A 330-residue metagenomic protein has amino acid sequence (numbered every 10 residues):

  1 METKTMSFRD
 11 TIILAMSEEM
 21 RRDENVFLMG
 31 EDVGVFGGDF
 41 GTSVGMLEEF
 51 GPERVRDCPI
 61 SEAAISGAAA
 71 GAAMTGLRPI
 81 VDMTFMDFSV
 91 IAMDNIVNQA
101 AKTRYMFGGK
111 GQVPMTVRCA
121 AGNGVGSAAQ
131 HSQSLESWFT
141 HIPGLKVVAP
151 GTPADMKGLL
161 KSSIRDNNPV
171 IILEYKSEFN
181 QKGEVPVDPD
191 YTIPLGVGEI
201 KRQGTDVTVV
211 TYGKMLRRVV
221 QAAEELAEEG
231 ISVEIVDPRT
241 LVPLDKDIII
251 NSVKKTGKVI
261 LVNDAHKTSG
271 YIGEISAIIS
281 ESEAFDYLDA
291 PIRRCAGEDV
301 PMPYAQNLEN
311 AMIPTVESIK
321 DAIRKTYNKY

Functional and structural regions predicted by a protein language model:
M1-L173, E178, N310: Thiamine diphosphate
F40-E49, G111-T116, G126, K176-Y330: Thiamine diphosphate
